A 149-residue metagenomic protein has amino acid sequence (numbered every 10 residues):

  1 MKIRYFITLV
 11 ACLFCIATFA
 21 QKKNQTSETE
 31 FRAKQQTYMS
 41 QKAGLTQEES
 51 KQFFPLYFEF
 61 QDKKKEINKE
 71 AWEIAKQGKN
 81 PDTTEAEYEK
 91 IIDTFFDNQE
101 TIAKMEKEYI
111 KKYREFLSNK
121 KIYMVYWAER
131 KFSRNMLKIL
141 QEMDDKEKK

Functional and structural regions predicted by a protein language model:
M1-T26: Bacterial Sec-dependent N-terminal signal peptides
T8-V10, Q41, E70, W127: A periodicity- and composition-biased signal for non-globular, repetitive helical segments
A17-F19, Q61-K64, S133-M136: A short hydrophobic/aromatic micro-motif that marks alpha-helical segments and, especially, helix-coil
K22-S40: Short N-terminal segments immediately surrounding and downstream of signal-peptide cleavage
Q35, M39-F116: Amphipathic alpha-helical segments
E59, A103, K107-K149: Amphipathic, charged alpha-helical segments and their helix-to-coil junctions in extracytoplasmic/peripheral assemblies
